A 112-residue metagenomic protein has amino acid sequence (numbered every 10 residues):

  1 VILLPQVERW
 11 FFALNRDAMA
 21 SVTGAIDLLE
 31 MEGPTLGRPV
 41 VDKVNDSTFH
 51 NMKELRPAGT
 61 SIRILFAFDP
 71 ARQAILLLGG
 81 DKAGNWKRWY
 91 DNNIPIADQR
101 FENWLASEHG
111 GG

Functional and structural regions predicted by a protein language model:
V1-S61, P70-A74, D81-G112: Basic, Lys/Arg-enriched alpha-helical interface segments
